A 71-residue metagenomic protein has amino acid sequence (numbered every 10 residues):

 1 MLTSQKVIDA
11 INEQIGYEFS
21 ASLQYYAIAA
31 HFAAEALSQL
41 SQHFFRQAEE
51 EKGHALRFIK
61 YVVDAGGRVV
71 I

Functional and structural regions predicted by a protein language model:
M1-I71: Iron-associated oxidoreductase/ferritin-like identity signal
